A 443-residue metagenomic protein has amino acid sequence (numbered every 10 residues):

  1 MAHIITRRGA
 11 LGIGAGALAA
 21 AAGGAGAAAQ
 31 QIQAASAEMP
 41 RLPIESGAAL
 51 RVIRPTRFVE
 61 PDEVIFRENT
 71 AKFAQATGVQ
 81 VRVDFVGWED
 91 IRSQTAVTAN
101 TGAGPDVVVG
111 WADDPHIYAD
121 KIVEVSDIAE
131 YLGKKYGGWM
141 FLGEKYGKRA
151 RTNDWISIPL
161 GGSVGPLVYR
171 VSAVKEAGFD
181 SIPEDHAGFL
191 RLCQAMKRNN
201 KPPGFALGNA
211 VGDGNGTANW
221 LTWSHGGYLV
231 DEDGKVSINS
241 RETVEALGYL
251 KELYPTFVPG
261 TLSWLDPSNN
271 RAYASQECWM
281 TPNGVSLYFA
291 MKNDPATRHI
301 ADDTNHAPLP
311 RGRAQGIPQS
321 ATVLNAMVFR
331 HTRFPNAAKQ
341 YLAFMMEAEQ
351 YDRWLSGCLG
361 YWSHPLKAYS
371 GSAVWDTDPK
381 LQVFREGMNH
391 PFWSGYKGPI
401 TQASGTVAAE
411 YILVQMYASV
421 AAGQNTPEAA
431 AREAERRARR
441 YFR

Functional and structural regions predicted by a protein language model:
M1-L18: N-terminal secretory signal peptides and thylakoid transit peptides that target proteins across membranes
I32-I44, W111-P166, L190, T217 (+1 more regions): Hinge/lid segment of periplasmic solute-binding proteins
A37-R41, V59-Q80, L413: Short, polar/charged alpha-helical segment
L42-I44, D113-H116, E130, S286-A301 (+1 more regions): C-terminal lobe and pocket-closing loops of periplasmic/extracytoplasmic Venus-flytrap solute-binding proteins
P43-E45, Q80-V81, K175, H390-R443: Conserved C-terminal helix/tail region of periplasmic/extracytoplasmic solute-binding proteins
E68-M140, S172-E184, A272, Q276-M280 (+2 more regions): Extracytoplasmic "Venus flytrap"/periplasmic binding protein-like
G147-L160, G165, L190-V236, C278: Extracytoplasmic/periplasmic solute-binding protein
L192-N199, D233-L262, L309: Glycine-centered hinge/linker elements that transmit conformational signals in sensory and ligand-binding systems
